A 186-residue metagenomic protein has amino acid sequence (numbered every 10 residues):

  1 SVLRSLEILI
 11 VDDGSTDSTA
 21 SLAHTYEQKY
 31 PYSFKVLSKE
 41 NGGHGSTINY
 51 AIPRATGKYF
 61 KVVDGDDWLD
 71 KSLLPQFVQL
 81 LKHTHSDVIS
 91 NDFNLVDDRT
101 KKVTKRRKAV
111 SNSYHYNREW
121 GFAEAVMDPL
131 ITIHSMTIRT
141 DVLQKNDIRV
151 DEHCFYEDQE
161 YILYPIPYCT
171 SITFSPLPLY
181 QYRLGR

Functional and structural regions predicted by a protein language model:
S1-S5: Short, acidic, metal-binding catalytic loop of nucleotide-sugar glycosyltransferases
L6-V11, V36: Hydrophobic targeting segments
D12-L22, G42-G43: A conserved acidic beta->alpha catalytic loop
A23-E27, L81: Conserved hydrophobic residues forming the short capping helix/wall of the S-adenosyl-L-methionine
Y30-F34: A short helix-to-beta-strand connector/capping loop
K39-A55: Glycine-rich, basic loop-to-helix element that forms the pyrophosphate-binding segment of sugar-nucleotide handling
H44, I48, G65-T173, Y180 (+1 more regions): Donor-binding/catalytic cores of nucleotide-activated saccharide and glycerol-phosphate transferases/polymerases
F60: Short aromatic/hydrophobic "clamp" motif used to bind/position activated sugar donors
